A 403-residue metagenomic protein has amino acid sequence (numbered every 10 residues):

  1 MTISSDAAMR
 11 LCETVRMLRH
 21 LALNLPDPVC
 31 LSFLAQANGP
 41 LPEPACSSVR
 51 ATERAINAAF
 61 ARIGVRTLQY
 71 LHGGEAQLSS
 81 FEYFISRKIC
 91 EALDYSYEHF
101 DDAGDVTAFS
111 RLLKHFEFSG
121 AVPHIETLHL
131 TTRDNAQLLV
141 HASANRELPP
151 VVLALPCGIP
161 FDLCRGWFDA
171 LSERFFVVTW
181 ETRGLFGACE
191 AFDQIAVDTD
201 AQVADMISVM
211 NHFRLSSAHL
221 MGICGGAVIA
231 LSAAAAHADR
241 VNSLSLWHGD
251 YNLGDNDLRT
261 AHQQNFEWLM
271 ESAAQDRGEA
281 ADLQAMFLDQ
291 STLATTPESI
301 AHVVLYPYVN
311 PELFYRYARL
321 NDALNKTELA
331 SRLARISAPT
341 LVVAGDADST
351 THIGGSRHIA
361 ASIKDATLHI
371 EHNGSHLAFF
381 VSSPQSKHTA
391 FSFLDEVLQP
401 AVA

Functional and structural regions predicted by a protein language model:
T2-L21, V178-M221, H388: Active-site loop/oxyanion-hole signature of alpha/beta-hydrolase fold enzymes
M17, L21-C30, R54, F60-L112 (+1 more regions): Catalytic active-site module of serine/aspartate enzymes centered on a nucleophile-bearing elbow/loop
L21, D27-V49, I56, T132-C189: Conserved HGGG/HGGXW glycine-rich cap/lid loop of the alpha/beta-hydrolase fold
N38-P40, A347-T351: Acidic catalytic loop of the alpha/beta-hydrolase fold
G222-G226, A230: Gly/Ala-rich beta-loop-alpha elbow adjacent to hydrolase catalytic centers
L231, A235, N242-A273: Flexible "cap/lid" loop of the alpha/beta hydrolase fold
D276-T327, S331-R332: Conserved alpha/beta-hydrolase catalytic His-Asp/Glu region
I336, V342-A344: Short beta-strand/loop motif that positions the catalytic acidic residue of the alpha/beta-hydrolase fold
